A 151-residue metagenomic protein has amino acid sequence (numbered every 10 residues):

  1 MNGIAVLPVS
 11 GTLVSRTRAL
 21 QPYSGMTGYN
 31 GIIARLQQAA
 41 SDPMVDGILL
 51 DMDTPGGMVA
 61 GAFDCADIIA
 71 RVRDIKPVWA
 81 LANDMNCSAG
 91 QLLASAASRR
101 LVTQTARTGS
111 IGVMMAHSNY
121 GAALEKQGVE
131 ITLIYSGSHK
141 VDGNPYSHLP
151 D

Functional and structural regions predicted by a protein language model:
M1-K76, M85-L92, A96-D151: Small-residue-centered hinge/linker elements
